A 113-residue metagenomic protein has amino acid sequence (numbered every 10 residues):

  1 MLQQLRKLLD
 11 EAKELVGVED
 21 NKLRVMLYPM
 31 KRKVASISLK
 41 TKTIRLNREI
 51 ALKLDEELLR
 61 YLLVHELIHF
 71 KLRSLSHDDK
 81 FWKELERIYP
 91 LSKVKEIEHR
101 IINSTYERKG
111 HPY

Functional and structural regions predicted by a protein language model:
M1-Y61, F70-Y113: Active-site-proximal or metal-binding-adjacent scaffold patches in catalytic folds
E66: Walker B catalytic acidic pair
